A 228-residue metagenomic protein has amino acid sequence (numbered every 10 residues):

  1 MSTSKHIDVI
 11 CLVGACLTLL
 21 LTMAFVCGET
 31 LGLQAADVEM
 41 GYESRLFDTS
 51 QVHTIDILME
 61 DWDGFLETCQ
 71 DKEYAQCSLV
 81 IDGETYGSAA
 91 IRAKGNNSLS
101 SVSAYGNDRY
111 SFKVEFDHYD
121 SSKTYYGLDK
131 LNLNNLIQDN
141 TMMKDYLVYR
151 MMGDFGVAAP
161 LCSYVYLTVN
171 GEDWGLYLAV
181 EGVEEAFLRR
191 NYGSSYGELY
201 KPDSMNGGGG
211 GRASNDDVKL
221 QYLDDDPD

Functional and structural regions predicted by a protein language model:
M1-D228: Phosphate/dinucleotide-binding and metal-coordinating scaffold of catalytic cores in nucleotide-dependent enzymes
